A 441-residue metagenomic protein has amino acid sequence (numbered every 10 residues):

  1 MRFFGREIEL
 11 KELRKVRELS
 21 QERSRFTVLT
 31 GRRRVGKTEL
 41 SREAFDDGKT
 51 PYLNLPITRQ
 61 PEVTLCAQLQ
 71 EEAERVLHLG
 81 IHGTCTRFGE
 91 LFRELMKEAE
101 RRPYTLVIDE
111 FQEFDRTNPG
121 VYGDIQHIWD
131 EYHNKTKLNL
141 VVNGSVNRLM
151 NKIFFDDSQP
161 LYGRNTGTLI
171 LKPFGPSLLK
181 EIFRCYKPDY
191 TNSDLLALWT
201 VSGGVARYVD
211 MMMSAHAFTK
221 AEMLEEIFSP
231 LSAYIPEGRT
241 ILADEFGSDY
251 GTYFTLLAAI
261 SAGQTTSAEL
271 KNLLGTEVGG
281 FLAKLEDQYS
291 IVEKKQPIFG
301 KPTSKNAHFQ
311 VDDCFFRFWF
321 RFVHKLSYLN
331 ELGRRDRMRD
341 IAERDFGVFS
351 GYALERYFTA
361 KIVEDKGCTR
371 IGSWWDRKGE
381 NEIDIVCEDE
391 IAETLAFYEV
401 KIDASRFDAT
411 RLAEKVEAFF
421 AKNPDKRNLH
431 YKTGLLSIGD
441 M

Functional and structural regions predicted by a protein language model:
M1-D336, D340: Phosphate-binding site recognition
K305-M441: A cross-kingdom feature that marks ATP-driven nucleic-acid transaction machinery
